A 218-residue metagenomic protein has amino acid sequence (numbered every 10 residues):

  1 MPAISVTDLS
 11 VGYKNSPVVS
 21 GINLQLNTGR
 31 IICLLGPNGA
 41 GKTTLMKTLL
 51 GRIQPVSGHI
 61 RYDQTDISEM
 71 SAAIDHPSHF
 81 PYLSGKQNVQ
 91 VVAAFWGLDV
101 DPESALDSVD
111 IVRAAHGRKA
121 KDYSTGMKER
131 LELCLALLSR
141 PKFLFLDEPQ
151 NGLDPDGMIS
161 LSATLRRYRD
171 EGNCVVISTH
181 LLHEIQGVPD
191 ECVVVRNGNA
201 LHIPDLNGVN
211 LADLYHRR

Functional and structural regions predicted by a protein language model:
L35-P37: The feature captures the beta-strand-to-loop junction immediately N-terminal to the Walker
G51, P55-S68, H202: Conserved ABC transporter NBD signature motif
Q90, V100-A115: Conserved ABC ATPase "signature" region
L144-E148: Catalytic Walker B motif of ABC-type/P-loop ATPase nucleotide-binding domains
C192-D205: H-loop (His-switch) and adjacent beta-strand-loop-beta switch element of ABC-type ATPase nucleotide-binding domains
